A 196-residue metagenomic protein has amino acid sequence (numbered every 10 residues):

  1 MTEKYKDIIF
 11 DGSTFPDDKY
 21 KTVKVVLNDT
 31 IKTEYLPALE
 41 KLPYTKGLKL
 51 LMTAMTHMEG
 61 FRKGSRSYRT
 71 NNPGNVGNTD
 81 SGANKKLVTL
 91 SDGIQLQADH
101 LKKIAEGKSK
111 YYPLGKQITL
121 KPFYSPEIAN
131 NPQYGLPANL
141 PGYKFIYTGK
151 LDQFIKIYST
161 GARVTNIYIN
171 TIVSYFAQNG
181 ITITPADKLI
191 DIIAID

Functional and structural regions predicted by a protein language model:
M1-D29, D80-D196: Non-catalytic cell-wall polysaccharide-engagement segments
T30-E34: Short aromatic-cysteine micro-motif
Y35-K41: Alpha-helical phosphate/pyrophosphate-handling elements in metalloenzyme active cores
L42-K46, L87: Structural motif
K46-K63: Short, functionally critical alpha-helical segments immediately adjacent to catalytic or ligand/cofactor-binding
K46-L50, Y68-N71, D92: Short, well-structured alpha-helical interface segments that form or flank functional binding sites
E59-R66, I104, K108: Amphipathic alpha-helical interaction segments
G64-A83: Short, surface-exposed glycine/acidic/tryptophan-bearing loops
